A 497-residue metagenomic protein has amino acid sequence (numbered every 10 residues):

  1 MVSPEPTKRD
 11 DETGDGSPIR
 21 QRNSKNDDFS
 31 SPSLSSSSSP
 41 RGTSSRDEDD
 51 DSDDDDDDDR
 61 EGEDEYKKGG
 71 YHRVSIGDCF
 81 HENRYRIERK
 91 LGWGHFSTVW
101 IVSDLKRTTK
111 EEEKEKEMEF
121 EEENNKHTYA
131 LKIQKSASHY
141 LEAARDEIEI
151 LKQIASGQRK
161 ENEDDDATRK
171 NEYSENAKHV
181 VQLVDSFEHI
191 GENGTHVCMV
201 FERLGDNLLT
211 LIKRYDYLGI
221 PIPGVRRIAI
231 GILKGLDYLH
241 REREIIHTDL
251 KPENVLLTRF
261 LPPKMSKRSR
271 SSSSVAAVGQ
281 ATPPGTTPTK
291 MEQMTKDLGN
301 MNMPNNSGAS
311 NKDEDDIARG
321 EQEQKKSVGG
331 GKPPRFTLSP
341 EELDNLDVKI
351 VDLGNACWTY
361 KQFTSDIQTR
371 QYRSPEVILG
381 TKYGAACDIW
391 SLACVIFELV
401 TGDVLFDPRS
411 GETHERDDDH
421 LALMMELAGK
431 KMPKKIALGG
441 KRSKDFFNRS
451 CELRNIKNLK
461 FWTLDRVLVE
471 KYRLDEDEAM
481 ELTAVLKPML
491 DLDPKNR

Functional and structural regions predicted by a protein language model:
I87-H95, V99: Protein kinase glycine-rich loop
T98-K135: Glycine-rich ATP phosphate-binding loop
E122-T128, I133-N176: Conserved N-lobe beta3->alphaC-helix segment of eukaryotic protein kinase catalytic domains
K170-V197: Short beta-strand micro-motifs within the conserved protein kinase catalytic domain, predominantly in the N-lobe
V184, E188-G194, G354-Y360, L427-K487: C-terminal lobe substrate-recognition/regulatory segment of protein kinase catalytic domains
T195-C198, R203-K264, V328-K332, D344 (+1 more regions): Conserved alphaE helix
D388: Conserved catalytic-loop aspartate of Hanks-type protein kinases
L392-G402: Short, conserved alpha-helix in the C-lobe of eukaryotic-like protein kinase catalytic domains
